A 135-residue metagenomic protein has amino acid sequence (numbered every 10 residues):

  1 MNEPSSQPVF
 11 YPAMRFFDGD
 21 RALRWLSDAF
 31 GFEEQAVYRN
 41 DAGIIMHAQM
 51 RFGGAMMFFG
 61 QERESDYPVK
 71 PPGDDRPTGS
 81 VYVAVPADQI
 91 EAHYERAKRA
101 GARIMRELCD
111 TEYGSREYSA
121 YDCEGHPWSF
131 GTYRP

Functional and structural regions predicted by a protein language model:
M1-A13, L23-R24, F30-Y121, G131-P135: Vicinal oxygen chelate
F16-D20: Short acidic-aromatic low-complexity motifs
E124: C-terminal catalytic core of tyrosine-transesterase DNA break-rejoin enzymes
